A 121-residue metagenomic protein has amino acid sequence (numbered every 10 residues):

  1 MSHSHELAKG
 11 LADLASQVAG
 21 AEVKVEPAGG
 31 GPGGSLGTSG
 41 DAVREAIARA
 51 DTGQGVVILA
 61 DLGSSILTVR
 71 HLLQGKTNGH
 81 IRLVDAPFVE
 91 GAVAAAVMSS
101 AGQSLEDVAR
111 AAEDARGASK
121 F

Functional and structural regions predicted by a protein language model:
M1-F121: N-terminal loops that bind phosphate or other acidic moieties and the adjacent beta-alpha structural core
